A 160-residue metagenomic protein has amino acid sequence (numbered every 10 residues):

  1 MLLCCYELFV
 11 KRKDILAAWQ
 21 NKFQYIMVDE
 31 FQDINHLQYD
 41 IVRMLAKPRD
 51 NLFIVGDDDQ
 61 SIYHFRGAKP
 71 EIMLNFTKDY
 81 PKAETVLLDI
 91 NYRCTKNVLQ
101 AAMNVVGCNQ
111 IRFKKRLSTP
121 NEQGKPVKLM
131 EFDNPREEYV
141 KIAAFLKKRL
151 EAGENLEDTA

Functional and structural regions predicted by a protein language model:
M1-N75, L87-C94: Conserved helicase NTPase motor core
K13, P81-E84, D89-A160: Helicase P-loop NTPase motor core
K78: Glycine-/small-residue-rich beta-strand-loop submotif within the FAD-binding core of flavoenzymes
